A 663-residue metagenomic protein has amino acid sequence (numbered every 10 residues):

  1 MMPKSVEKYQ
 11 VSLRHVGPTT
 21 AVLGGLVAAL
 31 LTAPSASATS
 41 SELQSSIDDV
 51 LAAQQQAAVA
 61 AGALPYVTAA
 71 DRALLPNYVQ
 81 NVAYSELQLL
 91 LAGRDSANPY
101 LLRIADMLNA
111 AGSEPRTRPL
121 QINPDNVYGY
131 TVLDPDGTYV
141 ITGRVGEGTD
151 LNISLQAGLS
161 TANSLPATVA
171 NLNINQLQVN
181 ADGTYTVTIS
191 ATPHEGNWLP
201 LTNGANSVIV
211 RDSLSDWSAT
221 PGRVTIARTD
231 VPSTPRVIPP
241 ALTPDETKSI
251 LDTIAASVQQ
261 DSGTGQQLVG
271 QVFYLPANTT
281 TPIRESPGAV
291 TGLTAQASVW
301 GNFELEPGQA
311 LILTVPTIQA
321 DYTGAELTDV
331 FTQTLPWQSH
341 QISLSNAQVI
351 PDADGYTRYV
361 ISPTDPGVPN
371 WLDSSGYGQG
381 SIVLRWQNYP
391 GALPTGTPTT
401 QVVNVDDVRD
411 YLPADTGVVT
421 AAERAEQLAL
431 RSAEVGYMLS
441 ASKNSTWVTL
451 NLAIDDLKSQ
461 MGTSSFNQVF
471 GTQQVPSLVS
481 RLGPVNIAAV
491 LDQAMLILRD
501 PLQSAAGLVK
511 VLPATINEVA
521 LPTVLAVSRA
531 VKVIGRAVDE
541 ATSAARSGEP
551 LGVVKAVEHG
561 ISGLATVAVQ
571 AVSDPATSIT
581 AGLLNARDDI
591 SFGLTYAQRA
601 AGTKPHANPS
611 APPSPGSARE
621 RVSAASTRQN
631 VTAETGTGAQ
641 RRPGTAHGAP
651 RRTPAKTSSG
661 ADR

Functional and structural regions predicted by a protein language model:
M1-V11, V554-V557, L564-V572, S578-R663: Intrinsically disordered, low-complexity extracellular "stalk/linker" tracts enriched in Gly/Pro/Ser/Thr
M2-A38: Secretory targeting and sorting signals
K4, G25, V140, I174 (+2 more regions): A general structural-boundary detector
H15-G17, G24, T32-P34, V79 (+3 more regions): Generic signature of intrinsically disordered, low-complexity, basic-rich segments and short cationic peptides
A38-D589, G593: A compositional/structural signature for long, glycine/proline-rich flexible linkers and loops on extracytoplasmic
